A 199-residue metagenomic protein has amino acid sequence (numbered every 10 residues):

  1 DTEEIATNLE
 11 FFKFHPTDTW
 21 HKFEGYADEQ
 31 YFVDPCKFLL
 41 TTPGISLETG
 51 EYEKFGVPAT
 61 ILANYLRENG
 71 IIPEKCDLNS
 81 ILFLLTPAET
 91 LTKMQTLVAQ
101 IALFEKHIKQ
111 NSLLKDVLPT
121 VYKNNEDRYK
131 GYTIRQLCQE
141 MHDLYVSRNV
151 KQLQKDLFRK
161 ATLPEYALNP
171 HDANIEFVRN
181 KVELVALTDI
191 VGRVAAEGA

Functional and structural regions predicted by a protein language model:
D1-A199: Non-catalytic terminal extensions of PLP-dependent enzymes
